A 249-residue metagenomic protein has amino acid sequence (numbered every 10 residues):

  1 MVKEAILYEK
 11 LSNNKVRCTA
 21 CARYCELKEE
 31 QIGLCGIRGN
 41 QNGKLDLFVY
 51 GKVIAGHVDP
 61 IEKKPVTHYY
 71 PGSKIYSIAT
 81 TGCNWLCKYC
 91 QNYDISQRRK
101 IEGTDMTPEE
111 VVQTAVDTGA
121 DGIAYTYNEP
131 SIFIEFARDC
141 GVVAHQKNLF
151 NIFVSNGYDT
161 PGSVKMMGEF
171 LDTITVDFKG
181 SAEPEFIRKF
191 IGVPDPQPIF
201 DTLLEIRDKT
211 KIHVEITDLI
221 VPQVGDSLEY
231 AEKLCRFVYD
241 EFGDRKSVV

Functional and structural regions predicted by a protein language model:
M1-A79, Y93-Q97: N-terminal [4Fe-4S]-dependent radical SAM core
G39-Q41, G82, G157, G180: Non-catalytic surface loops within mature trypsin-like serine protease
V49, H57, I61-K64, W85 (+3 more regions): Membrane-targeting and insertion segments and their boundary/processing signals
A79-G82, L86: Short pre-active-site segment immediately N-terminal to redox-active cysteine/selenocysteine motifs in thiol-based
C87-Q91: The canonical Cys-X-X-Cys-His
I95-D105, Q146: A short alpha->loop->secondary-structure connector
P108-K246: Conserved AdoMet/S-adenosylmethionine-binding subsite of the radical SAM
